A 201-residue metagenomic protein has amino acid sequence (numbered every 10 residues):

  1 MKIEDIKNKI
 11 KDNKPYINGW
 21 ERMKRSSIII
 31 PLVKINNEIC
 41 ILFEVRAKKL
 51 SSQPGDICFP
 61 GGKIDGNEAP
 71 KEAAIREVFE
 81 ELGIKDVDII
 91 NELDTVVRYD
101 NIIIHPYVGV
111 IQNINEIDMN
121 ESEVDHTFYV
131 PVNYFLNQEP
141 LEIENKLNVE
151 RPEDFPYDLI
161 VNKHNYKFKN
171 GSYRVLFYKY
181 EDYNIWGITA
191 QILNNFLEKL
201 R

Functional and structural regions predicted by a protein language model:
M1-D56, G62-D118, N133, N145 (+1 more regions): N-terminal leader/linker segments that precede catalytic domains of diphosphate-processing enzymes
E121-S122: Phosphate/pyrophosphate-binding betaalpha-module
T127: Amphipathic alpha-helical interface segments
L136-K146: Short acidic, Gly/Pro-enriched loop/turn segments at secondary-structure junctions
